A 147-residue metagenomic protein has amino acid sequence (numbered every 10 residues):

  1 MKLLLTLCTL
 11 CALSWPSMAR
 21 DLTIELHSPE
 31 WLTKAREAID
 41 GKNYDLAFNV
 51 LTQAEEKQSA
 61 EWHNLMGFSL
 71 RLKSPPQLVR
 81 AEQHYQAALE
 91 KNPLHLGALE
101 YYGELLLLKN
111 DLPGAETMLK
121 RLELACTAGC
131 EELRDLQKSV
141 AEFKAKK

Functional and structural regions predicted by a protein language model:
R20-P29, E116-K147: Terminal, low-structured helical/coil segments at or just beyond the last alpha-helical repeat
L26-A54: Alpha-helical segment of the N-proximal tetratricopeptide repeat
R36, F68-L70, E104: Residue-level recognition of tetratricopeptide repeat
G41-L46, S74-A87, N110-M118: Structural signature of tandem alpha-helical TPR/SEL1-like repeats, specifically the intra-repeat loop/turn
L51-A54, A87-A88, R121-L122: Canonical positions in the second alpha-helix
K57, K91, L124-A128: Structural marker of alpha-solenoid helical repeat scaffolds
W62-N64, A98, E132: TPR alpha-solenoid repeat register
L65-M66, Y101, D135-S139: Canonical tetratricopeptide repeat
